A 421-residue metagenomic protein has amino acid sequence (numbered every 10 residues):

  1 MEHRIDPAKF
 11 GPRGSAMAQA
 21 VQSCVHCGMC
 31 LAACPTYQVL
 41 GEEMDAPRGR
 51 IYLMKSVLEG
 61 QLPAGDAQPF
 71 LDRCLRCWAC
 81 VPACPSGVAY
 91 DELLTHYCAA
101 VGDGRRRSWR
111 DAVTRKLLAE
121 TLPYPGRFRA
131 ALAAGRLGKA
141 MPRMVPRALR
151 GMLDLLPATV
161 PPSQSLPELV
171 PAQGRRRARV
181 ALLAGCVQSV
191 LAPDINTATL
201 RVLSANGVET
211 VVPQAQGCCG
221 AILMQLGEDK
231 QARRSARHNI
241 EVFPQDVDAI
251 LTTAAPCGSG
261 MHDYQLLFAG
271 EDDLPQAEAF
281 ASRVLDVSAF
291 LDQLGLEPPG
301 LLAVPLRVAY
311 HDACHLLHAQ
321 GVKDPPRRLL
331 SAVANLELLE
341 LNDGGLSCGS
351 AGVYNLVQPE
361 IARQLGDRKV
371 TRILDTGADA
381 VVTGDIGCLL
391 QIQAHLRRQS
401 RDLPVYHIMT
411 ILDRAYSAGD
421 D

Functional and structural regions predicted by a protein language model:
M1-F10, T36-P69, G87-K116, R401-I411: Non-heme iron-sulfur electron-transfer modules
K9-M17: Electrostatic cytochrome c docking/interface patches
R13, Y90-D421: Iron-sulfur cluster-binding electron-transfer modules in prokaryotic oxidoreductases
A18-Y37, A64-V88, H315, G345: Cysteine-centered iron-sulfur cluster-binding motifs in ferredoxin-type domains/subunits of redox enzymes
Q22, G41-D45, L223-K230: Alpha-helix capping and helix-loop boundary segments enriched in small/acidic/polar residues
S23, R50, F70-R73, R179 (+2 more regions): Residue-level recognition of specific faces of alpha-helices
G28-A32, E42-A46, E209-V212: N-terminal glycine-rich anion-binding loops that anchor highly charged ligand groups
E59, A79, A83, G227: Short His/Asp/Glu-rich catalytic/ion-coordination signatures at enzyme active sites or charged loops
